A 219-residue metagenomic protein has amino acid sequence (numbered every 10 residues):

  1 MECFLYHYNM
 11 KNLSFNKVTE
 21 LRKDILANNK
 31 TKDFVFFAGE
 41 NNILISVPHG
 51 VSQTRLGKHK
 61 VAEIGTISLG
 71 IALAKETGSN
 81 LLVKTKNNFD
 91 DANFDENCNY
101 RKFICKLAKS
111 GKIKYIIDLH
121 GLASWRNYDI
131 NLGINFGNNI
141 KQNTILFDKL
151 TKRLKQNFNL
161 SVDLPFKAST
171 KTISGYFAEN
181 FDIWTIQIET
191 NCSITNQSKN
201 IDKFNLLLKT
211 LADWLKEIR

Functional and structural regions predicted by a protein language model:
F4-I194, S198-R219: N-terminal catalytic or cofactor-binding beta/alpha core of small enzyme domains
